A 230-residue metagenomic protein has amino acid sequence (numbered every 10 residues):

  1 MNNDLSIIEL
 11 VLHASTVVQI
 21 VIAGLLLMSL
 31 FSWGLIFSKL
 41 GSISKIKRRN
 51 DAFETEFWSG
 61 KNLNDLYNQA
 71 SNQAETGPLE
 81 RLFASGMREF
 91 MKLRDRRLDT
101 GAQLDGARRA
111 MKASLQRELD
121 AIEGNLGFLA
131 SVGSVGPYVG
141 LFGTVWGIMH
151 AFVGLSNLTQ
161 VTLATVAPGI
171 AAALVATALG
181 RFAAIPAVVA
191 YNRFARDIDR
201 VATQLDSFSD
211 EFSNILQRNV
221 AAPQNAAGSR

Functional and structural regions predicted by a protein language model:
M1-T55: Hydrophobic membrane-targeting segments
N2-E9, F152-L174: Membrane-water interface segments at transmembrane-helix boundaries in multipass membrane proteins
G24, L129-V132, A167: Physicochemical signature of membrane-embedded alpha-helices that form the seven-helix bundle of GPCRs, emphasizing
L26-I46, L141, I148, A183-I198: Alpha-helical transmembrane segments
R48-F142, W146-T162, V189-R230: Predominantly long cytosolic amphipathic alpha-helical stalk/bundle segments
A172-A187: Hydrophobic alpha-helical transmembrane segments of polytopic membrane proteins
